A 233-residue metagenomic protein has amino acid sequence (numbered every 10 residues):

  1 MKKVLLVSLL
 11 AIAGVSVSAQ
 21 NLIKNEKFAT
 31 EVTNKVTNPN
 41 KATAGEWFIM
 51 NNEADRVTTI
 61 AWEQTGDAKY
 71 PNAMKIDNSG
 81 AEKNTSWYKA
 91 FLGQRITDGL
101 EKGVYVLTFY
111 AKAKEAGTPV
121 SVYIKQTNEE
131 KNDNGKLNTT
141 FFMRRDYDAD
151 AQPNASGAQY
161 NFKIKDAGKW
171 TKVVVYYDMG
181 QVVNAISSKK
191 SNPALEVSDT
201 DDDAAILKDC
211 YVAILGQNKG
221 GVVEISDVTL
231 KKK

Functional and structural regions predicted by a protein language model:
M1-L22: Bacterial Sec-dependent N-terminal signal peptides
E26-F28, G93-V122, V175-M179, D227-V228: Extra-cytoplasmic beta-strand recognition segments
F28, K172-E224, V228: Extracellular beta-strand ligand-recognition surfaces/modules
T30-K75: Extracellular glycan-recognition surfaces and repeat-rich motifs
V36-K41, T85-L92, E115-T139, S187-S188: Beta-strand acidic-aromatic groove motif in beta-rich domains, primarily in extracellular
M50-N51, V57, P71-K102, E129-N161: Secreted extracellular polysaccharide-interacting domains
E82, L100, K112-V120, N128-N132 (+2 more regions): Extended, low-complexity, turn-rich repeat/linker tracts enriched in Gly/Pro/Ser/Thr and Asp/Glu that occur
F162-T171: Short proline/glycine- and polar residue-rich coil/turn motifs
